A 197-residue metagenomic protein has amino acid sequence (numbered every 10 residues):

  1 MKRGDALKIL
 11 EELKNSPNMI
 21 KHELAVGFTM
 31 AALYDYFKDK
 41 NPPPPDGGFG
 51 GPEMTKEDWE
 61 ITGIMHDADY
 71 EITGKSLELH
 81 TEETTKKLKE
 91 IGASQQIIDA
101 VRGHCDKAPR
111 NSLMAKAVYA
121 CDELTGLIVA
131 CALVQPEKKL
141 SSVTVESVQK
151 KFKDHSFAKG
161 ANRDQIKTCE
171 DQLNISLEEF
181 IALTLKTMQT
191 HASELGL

Functional and structural regions predicted by a protein language model:
M1-P42, G50-S76: Acidic/His-rich, divalent-metal-binding segments that scaffold phosphate/diphosphate chemistry
G4, I20-L24, E78, S142 (+2 more regions): Electropositive phosphate-/nucleotide-binding environments in soluble metabolic enzymes
L10, Y34-F37, T84, L88 (+3 more regions): Hydrophobic alpha-helix position signal
K14, K139-L140, V145-L195: C-terminal binding/interaction regions
H22, A117-A120, T184: Amphipathic alpha-helix face/heptad-repeat signature
T55-A158: Divalent metal-dependent catalytic cores for phosphoryl transfer on phosphate-bearing substrates
